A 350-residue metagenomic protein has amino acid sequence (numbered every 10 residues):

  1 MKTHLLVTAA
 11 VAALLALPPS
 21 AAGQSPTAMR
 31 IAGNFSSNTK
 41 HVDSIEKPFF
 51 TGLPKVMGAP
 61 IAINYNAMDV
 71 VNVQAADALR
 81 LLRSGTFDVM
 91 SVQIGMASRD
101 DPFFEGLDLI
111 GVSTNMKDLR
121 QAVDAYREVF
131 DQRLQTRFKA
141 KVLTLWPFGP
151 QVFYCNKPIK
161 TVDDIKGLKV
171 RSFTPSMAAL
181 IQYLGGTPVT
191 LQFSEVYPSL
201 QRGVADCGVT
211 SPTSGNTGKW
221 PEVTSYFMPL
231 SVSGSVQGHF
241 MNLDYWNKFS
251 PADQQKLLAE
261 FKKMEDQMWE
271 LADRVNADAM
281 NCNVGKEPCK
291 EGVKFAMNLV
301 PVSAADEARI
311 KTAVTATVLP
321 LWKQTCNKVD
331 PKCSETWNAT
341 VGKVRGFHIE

Functional and structural regions predicted by a protein language model:
M1-T8: Bacterial N-terminal signal peptides that target proteins for export
K2, A16-L17: Intrinsically disordered, low-complexity peptide-like regions
T8-A16: Bacterial N-terminal signal peptides
L17-G23: Sec/Tat signal peptide C-region and signal peptidase I cleavage site
G23-K117, E128, Q135-R137, K141-E350: N-terminal secretory/targeting leader peptides
L119-Q121: Alpha-helical "lid/cap" subdomains adjacent to substrate-binding clefts that gate access and reposition the ligand
